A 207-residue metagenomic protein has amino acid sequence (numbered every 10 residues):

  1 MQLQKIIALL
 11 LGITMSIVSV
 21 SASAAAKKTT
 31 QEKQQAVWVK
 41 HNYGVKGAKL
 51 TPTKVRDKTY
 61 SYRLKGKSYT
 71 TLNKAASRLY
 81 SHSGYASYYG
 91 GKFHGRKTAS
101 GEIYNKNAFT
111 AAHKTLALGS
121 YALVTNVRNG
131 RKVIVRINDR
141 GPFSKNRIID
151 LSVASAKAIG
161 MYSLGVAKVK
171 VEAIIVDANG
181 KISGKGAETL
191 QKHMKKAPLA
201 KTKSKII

Functional and structural regions predicted by a protein language model:
M1-L9: Bacterial N-terminal signal peptides that target proteins for export
L10-I17: Bacterial N-terminal signal peptides
A22-I207: Secreted/periplasmic proteins
